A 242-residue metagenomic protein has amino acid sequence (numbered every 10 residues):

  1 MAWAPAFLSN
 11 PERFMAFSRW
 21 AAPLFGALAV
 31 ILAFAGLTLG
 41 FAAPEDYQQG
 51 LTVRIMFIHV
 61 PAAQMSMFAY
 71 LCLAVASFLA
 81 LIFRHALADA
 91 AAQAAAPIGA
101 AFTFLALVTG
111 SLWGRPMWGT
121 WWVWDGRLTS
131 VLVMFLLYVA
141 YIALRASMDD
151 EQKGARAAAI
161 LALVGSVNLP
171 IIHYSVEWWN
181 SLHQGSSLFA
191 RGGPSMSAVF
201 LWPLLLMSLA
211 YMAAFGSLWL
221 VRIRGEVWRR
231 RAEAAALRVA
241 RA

Functional and structural regions predicted by a protein language model:
M1-A242: Polytopic transmembrane helical bundles with strong interfacial aromatic enrichment
